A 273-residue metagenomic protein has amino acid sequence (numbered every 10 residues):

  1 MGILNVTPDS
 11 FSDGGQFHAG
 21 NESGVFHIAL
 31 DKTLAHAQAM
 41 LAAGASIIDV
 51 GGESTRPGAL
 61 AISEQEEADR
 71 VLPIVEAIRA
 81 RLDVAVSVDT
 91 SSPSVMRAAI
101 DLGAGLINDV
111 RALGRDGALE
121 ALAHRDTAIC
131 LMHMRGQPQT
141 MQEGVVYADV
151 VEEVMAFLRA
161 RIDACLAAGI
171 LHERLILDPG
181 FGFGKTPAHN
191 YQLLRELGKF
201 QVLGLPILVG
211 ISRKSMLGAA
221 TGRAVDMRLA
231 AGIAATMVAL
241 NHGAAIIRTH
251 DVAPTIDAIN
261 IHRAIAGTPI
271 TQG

Functional and structural regions predicted by a protein language model:
P8-A35, T55-A85, T90-S94, I100-D101 (+2 more regions): Active-site-adjacent loop and "lid" segments of alpha/beta metabolic enzymes
A35-G51, G243: Catalytic domains of carbohydrate-active enzymes, especially glycoside hydrolases
A168-I170: Short coil/turn linkers that connect adjacent helices within long alpha-helical scaffolds, especially alpha-solenoid
H172-R174: Short acidic capping loops at alpha-helix termini that bridge into adjacent secondary structure
